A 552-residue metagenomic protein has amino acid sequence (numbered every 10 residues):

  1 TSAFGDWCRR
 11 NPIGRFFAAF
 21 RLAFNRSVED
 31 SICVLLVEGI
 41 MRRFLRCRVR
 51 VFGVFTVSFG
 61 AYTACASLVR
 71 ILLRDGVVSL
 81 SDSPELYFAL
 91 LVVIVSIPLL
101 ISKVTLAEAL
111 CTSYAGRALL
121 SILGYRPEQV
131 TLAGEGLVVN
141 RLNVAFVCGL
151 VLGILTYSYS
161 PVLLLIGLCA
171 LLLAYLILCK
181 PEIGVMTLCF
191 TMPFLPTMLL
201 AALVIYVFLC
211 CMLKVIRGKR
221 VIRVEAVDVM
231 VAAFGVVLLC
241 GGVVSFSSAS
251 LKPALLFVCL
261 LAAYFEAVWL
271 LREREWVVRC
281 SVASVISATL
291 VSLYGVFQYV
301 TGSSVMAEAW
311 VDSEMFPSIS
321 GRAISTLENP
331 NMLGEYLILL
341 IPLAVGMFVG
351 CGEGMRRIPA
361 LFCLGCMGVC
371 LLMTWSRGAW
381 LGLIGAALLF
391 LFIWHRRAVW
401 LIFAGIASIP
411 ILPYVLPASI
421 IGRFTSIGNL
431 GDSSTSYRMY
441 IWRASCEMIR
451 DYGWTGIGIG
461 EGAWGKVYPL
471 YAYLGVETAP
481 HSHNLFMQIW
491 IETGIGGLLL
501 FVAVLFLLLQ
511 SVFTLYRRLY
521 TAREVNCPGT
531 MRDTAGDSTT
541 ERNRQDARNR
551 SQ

Functional and structural regions predicted by a protein language model:
T1-L195, Q552: Membrane-embedded, hydrophobic transmembrane alpha-helices
G53-R70, S79-S102, A118, V144-Y159 (+11 more regions): Alpha-helical transmembrane segments of multi-pass inner-membrane proteins
Y62-A66, R70, P98-I101, L176-A262: N-terminal hydrophobic segments of proteins, predominantly signal-anchor/transmembrane helices of inner/organellar
S113-A115, E314-A323, P410-A444, R450 (+1 more regions): Flexible juxtamembrane loops connecting transmembrane helices in multi-pass membrane enzymes that build or modify
L176-K180, V215-A226, W269-C280, G350-R356 (+1 more regions): Membrane-interface helix-boundary motifs at transmembrane edges
V185-C189, E225-L239, A360-G368, R532 (+3 more regions): Transmembrane alpha-helix segments characteristic of polytopic inner-membrane glycan-assembly/cell-envelope
G428-R443, E447, D451, T455-T493 (+1 more regions): Long extracytoplasmic/lumenal interhelical loops at the membrane interface of multi-pass membrane proteins
T493-R542, D546-S551: Hydrophobic transmembrane alpha-helices and their immediate junctions
